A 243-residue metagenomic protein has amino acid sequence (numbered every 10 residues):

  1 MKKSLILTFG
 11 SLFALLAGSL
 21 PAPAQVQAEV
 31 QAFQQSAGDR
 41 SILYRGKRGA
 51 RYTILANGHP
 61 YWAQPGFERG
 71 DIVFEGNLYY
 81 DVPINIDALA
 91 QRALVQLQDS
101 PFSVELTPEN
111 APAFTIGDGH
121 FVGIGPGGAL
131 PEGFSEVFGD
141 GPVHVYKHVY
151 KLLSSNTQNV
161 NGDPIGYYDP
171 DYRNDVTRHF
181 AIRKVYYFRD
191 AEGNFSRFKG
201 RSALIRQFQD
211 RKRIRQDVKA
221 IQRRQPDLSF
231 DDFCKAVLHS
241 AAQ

Functional and structural regions predicted by a protein language model:
M1-F9: Bacterial N-terminal signal peptides that target proteins for export
S4-L5, Q25, D39: Hydrophobic alpha-helical bundles in membrane proteins
T8, P65, H179-A181: A generic structural signal for short, non-catalytic loop/turn and secondary-structure boundary residues
T8-A17: Bacterial N-terminal signal peptides
L20-A24: Sec/Tat signal peptide C-region and signal peptidase I cleavage site
E29-P108: N-terminal Sec/ER secretory leader and immediately downstream segment of secreted/extracellular precursors
V73-S196: Aromatic-patch recognition
S196-Q243: Long, compositionally biased interface segments
